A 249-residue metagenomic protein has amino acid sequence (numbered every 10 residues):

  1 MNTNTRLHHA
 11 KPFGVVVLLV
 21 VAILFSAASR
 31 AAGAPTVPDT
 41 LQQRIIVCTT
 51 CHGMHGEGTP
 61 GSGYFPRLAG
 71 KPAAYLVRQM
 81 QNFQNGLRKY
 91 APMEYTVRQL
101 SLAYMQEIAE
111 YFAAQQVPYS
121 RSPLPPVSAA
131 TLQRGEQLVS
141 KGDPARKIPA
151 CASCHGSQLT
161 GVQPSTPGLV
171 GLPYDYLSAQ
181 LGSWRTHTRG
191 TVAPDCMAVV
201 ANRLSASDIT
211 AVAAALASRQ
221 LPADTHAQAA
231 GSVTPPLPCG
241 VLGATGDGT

Functional and structural regions predicted by a protein language model:
M1-K11: N-terminal secretory signal peptides that target proteins for export/translocation
G14-S26: Bacterial N-terminal signal peptides
S26-I45, H55-Y64, A114-P144, G243-A244 (+1 more regions): Electrostatic cytochrome c docking/interface patches
P38-Q42, G56-N85, E94-L100, A152 (+2 more regions): Gly/Gly-Pro-rich "capping" loops immediately C-terminal to redox-active cysteine motifs in periplasmic/lumenal
I46-M54, I108, I148-Q158, V212: The canonical Cys-X-X-Cys-His
M54, T96, A193-C196, T210-A211: Residue-level hotspots at or immediately adjacent to binding/recognition sites across diverse folds
S62-R67, A73, V77-E136: Acidic (E/D-rich), amphipathic helical modules within compact regulatory domains
R98-S122, R134, V200-P235: C-terminal capping alpha-helices of c-type cytochrome domains
